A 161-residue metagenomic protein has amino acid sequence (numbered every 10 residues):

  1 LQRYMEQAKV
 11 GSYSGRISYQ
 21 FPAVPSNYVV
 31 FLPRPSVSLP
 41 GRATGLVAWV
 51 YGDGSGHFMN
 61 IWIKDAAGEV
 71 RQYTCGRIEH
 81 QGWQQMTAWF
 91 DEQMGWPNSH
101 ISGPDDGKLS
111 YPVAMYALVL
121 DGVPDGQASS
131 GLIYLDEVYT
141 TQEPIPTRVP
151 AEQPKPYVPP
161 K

Functional and structural regions predicted by a protein language model:
Q2-V29: Short carbohydrate-recognition loop motifs
A8-V10, L39-G41, G54, I78-Q81 (+3 more regions): Surface-exposed coil/turn segments at beta-strand junctions on protein surfaces, enriched
K9, R16, F21, R77 (+2 more regions): Basic, alpha-helical nucleic-acid-binding regions used in initiation and control of genome expression
Y19-G45, A66-G76: Secreted extracellular polysaccharide-interacting domains
L39-P40, W49-F58, A67, E79-H80 (+1 more regions): Extended, low-complexity, turn-rich repeat/linker tracts enriched in Gly/Pro/Ser/Thr and Asp/Glu that occur
A43-A48, Q85-T140, P146-V149: Extracellular beta-strand ligand-recognition surfaces/modules
N60-W62: Beta-strand signatures of extracellular beta-sandwich domains
E69-M94: An exposed acidic His-Trp-rich patch
